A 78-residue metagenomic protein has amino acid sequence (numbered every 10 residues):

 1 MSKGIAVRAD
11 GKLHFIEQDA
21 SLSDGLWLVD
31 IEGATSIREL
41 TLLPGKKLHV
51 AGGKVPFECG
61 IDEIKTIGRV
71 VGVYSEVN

Functional and structural regions predicted by a protein language model:
M1-N78: Acidic/glycine-rich C-terminal interaction modules and beta/coil loop segments that lie outside canonical DNA-binding
